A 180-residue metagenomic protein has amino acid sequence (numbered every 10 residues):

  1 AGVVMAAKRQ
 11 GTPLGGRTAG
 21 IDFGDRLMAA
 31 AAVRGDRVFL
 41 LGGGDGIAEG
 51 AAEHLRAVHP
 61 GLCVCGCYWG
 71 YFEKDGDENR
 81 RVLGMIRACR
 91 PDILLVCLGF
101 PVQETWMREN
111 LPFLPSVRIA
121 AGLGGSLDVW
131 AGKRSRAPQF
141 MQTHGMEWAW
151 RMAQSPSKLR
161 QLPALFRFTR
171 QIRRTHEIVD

Functional and structural regions predicted by a protein language model:
A1-G2, L98-Q103, S126-L127: Short glycine-rich anion-binding loops that position phosphate/pyrophosphate groups of nucleotides and phosphorylated
G2-R9, R136-D180: A transmembrane-helix-recognition feature enriched in membrane-embedded lipid enzymes and envelope glyco-/phospholipid
V3-M85, C89: Conserved beta-alpha
F39, I93-C97, A121: Structural motif
G46-I47, P101-T105: Short alpha-helical
A52, E104-F113: Short Gly/Thr/Asp-enriched flexible loops that form oxyanion-binding sites at enzyme active sites
W69-D75, S116-Q154: Short, flexible loop segments at boundaries between secondary-structure elements
I86-F100: Proline-aspartate-enriched helix->loop->beta-strand connector
